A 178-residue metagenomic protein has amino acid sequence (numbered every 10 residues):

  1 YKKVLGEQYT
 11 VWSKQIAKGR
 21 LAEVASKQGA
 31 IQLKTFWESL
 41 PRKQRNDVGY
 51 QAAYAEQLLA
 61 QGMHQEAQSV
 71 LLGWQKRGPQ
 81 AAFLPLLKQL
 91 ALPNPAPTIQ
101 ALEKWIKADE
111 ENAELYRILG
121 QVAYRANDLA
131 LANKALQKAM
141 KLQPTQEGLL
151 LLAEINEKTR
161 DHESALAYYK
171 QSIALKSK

Functional and structural regions predicted by a protein language model:
Y1-T35: Solenoidal tandem-repeat scaffolds enriched in leucines and small polar residues
Y1-V4, Q65-A81, M140-Q146, N156-K178: TPR/TPR-like (Sel1-like) alpha-helical repeat modules
S13-A25, S69-K141: Alpha-helical adaptor scaffolds
K27-Q28, Q61, A126, T159: Structural motif corresponding to the intra-repeat A-B loop/turn of tetratricopeptide repeats
I31, Q65, A96, L129-A130 (+1 more regions): Residue register within tetratricopeptide repeats
Q51, L84, Y116, L149-L150: Canonical tetratricopeptide repeat
A135, P144-L149: Nucleotide-binding motor/catalytic cores of P-loop/tubulin-like NTPases across gene-expression machines
